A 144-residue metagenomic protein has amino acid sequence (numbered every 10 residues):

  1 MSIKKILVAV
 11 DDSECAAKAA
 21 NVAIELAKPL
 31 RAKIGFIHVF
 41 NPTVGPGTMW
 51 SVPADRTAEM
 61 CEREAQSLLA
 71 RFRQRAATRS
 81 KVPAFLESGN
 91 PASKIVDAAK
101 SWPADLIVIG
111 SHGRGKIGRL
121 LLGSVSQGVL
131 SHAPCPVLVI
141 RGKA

Functional and structural regions predicted by a protein language model:
M1, E25, Q74-I107, A144: Structural beta-alpha unit
S2-S51: Small/aliphatic-rich secondary-structure junction motif
I24, A70, Q74, Q127: Active-site phosphate/pyrophosphate- and oxyanion-stabilizing loops and adjacent acidic/basic residues in soluble
I37, P83-E87, L138: General small-molecule cofactor/ligand-binding pocket signal
H38-S67, F85: Acidic, proline/glycine-rich short linear motifs
T43-V44, K94, K116: Generic structural signal for helix capping and beta-alpha/helix-loop junctions
A98-A144: Gly/Ser-rich helix-loop-strand patches that form or flank binding pockets for ribonucleotide-derived cofactors
